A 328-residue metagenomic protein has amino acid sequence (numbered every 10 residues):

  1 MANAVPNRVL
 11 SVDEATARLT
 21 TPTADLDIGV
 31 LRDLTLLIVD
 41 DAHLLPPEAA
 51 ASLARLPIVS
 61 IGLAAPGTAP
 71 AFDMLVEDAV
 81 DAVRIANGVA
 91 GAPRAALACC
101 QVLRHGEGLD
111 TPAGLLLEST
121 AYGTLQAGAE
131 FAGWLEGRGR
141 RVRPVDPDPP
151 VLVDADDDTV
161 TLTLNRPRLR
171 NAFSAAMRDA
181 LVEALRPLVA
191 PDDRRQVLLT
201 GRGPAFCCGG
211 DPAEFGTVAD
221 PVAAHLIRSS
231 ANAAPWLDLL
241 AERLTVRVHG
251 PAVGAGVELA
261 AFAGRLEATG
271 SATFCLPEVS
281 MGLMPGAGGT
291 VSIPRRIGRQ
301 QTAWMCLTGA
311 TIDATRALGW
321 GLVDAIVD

Functional and structural regions predicted by a protein language model:
M1-S52, W134-T200: Conserved CoA-thioester-binding segment of acyl-CoA-metabolizing enzymes
M1-V12, A24-T35, E48-S52, A252-A255 (+1 more regions): Non-catalytic C-terminal interaction regions
T16-A79, A233-M281, T311: Glycine-rich beta-to-alpha active-site loop
D81-R140, G288-W320, D324: Crotonase-superfamily enoyl-CoA hydratase/isomerase domain that binds and transforms CoA-thioester intermediates
A98, A176, A180, S229 (+1 more regions): Charged catalytic carboxylate motif
Q101, P204-C207, V253: Short, active-site-adjacent cap segments at secondary-structure transitions
L199, L259-A261, A317: Hydrophobic/aromatic residues within transmembrane alpha-helices of multi-pass small-molecule transporters
G201-P235: Glycine- (often His-adjacent) and acidic-residue-rich active-site loop that binds/positions the CoA thioester
